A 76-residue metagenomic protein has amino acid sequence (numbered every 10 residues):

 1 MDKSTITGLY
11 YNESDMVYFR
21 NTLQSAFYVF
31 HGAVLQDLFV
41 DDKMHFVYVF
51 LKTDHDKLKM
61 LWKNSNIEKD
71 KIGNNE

Functional and structural regions predicted by a protein language model:
D2-H31, Q36: N-terminal acidic leader/helix
K3-G8, K43, I72-E76: A broad "ordered helical/assembly scaffold" signature
D15-F19, H45-F50: Short cationic amphipathic helices and targeting signals
Q24, K43, H55: Short, solvent-exposed loop/turn segments at secondary-structure junctions
V29-V49: Acidic, low-complexity, intrinsically disordered interaction modules
F46-E76: Long, continuous compositionally biased terminal/linker segments
